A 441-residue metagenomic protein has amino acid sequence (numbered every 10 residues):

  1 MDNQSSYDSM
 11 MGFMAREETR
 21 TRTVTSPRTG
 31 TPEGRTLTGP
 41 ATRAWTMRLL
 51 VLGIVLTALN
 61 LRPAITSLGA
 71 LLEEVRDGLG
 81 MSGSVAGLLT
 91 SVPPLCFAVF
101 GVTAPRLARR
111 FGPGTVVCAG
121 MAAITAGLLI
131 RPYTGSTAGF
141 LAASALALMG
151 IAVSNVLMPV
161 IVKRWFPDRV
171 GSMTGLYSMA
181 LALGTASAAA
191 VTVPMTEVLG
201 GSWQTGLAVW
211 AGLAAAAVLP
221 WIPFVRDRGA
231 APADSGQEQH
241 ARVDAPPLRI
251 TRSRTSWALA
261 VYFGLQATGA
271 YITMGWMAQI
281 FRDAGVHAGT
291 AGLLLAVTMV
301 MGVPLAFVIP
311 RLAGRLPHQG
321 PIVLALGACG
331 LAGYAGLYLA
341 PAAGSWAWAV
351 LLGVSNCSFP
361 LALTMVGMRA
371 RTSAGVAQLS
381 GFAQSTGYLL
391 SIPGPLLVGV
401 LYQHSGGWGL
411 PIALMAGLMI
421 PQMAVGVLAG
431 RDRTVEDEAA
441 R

Functional and structural regions predicted by a protein language model:
G34-R43, R226-L259: Juxtamembrane intracellular "pre-TM" segments in multi-pass secondary transporters
L68-G69, R254-V297, V303-P304: Extracytoplasmic gate region of multi-pass secondary transporters
G80, G112, Y133-A138, P167 (+3 more regions): Helix-breaking motifs and short loop linkers at transmembrane-helix boundaries and internal kinks in secondary membrane
V99-A138: Conserved MFS/SLC helix-loop-helix module at the cytosolic interface between two early adjacent transmembrane helices
A143-L181: Cytoplasmic helix-loop-helix junction between adjacent transmembrane helices in 12-TM secondary transporters
D168-R169, L176-G229: Helix-loop-helix hairpin linking two adjacent transmembrane segments in secondary transporters
Q319-A362: C-terminal transmembrane helical hairpin of 12-TM major facilitator-type secondary transporters
A370-W408, M415: A late C-terminal transmembrane helix in Major Facilitator Superfamily
